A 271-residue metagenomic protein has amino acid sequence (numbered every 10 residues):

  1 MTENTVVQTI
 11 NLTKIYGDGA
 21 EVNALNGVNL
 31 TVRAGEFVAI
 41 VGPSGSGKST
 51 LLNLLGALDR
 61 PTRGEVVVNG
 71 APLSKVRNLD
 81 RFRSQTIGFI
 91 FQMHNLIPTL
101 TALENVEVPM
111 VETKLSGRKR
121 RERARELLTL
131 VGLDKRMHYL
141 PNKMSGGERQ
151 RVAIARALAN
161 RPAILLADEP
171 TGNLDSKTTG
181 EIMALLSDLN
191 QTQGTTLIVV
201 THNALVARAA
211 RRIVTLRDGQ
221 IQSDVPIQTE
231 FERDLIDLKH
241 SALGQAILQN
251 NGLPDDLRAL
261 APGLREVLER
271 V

Functional and structural regions predicted by a protein language model:
M1-E3: Short, low-complexity, intrinsically disordered N-terminal peptides in bacterial proteins
T5-A209, T215-L216: ABC family nucleotide-binding domain
K48, K143, E148-Q150, A242-D255: Short secondary-structure transition/capping segments
N78, S116-K119, P226, R233 (+1 more regions): Alpha-helix capping and helix-coil boundary motifs
G146-G147, R151, D168, I236-K239 (+2 more regions): Generic hydrophobic, helix-prone segments enriched in Leu/Val/Ile
Q220-L248: Conserved beta-strand-loop-alpha-helix hinge in the C-terminal portion of ABC ATPase nucleotide-binding domains
N250-V271: Non-catalytic connector elements of ABC transporters
